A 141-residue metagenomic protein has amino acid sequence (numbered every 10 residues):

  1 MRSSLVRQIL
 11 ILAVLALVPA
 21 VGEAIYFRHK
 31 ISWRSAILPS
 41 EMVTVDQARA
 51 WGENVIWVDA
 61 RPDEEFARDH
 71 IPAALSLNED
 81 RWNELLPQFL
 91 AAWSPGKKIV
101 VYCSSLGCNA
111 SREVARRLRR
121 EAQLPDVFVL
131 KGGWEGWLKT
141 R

Functional and structural regions predicted by a protein language model:
M1-R68: Flexible, polar/low-complexity N-terminal or interdomain linker segments that lie immediately upstream of folded
W33, W134-W137: Signature tryptophan residues that serve as conserved aromatic anchors
E41-V45, W82-Q88: N-terminal post-signal-peptidase region of extra-cytosolic proteins
V45-A50, E64, R68, L75 (+2 more regions): Non-cytosolic, low-complexity segments of secreted and membrane proteins
A48-W51, W82, W137: Hydrophobic/aromatic residues in well-formed alpha-helices
I56, A60-D80, A92-P95, I99-C103: Mid-length scaffold segments of soluble, non-membrane domains
Q88-E135: Catalytic cysteine-centered active loop of the rhodanese-like fold, especially the PTP/DSP P-loop
R141: Active-site neighborhoods of enzymes that stabilize oxyanions during catalysis
